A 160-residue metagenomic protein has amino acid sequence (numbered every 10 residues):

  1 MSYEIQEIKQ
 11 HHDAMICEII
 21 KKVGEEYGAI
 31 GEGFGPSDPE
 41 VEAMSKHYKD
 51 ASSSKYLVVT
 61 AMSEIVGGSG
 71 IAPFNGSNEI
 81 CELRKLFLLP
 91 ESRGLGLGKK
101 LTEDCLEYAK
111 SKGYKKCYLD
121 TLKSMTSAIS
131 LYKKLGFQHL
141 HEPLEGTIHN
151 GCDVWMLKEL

Functional and structural regions predicted by a protein language model:
M1, S52-S53, S77-E79, G113 (+2 more regions): Residue-level preference for short coil/turn positions at secondary-structure junctions
Y3, E7-R84, L89-P90, T102-D104 (+3 more regions): Acetyl-CoA-dependent GNAT
G31, V59, N78, G98 (+3 more regions): Residue-level detector of alpha-helical recognition elements and their boundaries
E64, L86-E103, K110-K112, K116 (+2 more regions): Conserved glycine-rich acetyl-CoA-binding loop
K115-Y118, L122-L160: C-terminal "cap" of GNAT-fold acetyltransferases
